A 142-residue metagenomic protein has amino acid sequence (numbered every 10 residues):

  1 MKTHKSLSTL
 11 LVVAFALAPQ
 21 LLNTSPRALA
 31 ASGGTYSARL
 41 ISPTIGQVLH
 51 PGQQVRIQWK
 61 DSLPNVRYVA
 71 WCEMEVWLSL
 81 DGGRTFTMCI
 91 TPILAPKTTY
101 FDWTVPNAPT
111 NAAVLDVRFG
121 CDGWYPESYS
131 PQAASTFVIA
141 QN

Functional and structural regions predicted by a protein language model:
K2-L11: Bacterial N-terminal signal peptides that target proteins for export
L11-Q20: Bacterial N-terminal signal peptides
L21-A31: Signal peptide processing junction and immediate N-terminal pro/mature segment of secreted/exported proteins
L29-N142: Extended, solvent-exposed regions of the mature portions of secreted/cell-surface glycoproteins
